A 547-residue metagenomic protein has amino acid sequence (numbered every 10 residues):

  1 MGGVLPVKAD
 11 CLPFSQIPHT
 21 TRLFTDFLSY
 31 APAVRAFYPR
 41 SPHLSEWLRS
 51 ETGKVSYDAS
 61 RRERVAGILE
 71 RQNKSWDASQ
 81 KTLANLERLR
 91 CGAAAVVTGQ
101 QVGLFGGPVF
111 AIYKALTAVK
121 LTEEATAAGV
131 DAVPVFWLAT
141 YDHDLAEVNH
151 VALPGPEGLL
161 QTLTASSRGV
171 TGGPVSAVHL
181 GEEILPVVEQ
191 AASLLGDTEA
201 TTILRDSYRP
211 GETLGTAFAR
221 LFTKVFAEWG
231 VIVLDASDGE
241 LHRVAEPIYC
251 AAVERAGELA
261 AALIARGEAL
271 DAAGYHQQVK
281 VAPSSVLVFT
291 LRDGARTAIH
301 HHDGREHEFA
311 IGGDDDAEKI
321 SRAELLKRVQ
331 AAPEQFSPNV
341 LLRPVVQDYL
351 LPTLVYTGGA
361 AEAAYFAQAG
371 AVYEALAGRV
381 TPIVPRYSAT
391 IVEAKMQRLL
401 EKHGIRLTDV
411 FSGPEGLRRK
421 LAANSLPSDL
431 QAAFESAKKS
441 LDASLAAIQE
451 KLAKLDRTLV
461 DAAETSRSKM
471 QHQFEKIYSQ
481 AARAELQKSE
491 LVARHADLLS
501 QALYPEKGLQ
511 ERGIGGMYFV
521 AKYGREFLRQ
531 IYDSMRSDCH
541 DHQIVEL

Functional and structural regions predicted by a protein language model:
G2-G3, V225-I320, G416, K420-L547: Long, compositionally biased intrinsically disordered regions
Q16-K81, Q471-F474, Y478, A496: Low-complexity, highly charged intrinsically disordered N-terminal segments that act as targeting/localization
C91-T126, G358: N-terminal catalytic cores of NTP/NDP-binding nucleotidyl/phosphoryl-transfer enzymes
P108-F110, D144-V151, V244-Y249, Q368: Short acidic, glycine/serine/threonine-rich loops at helix termini
P108-V109, T122-D144, T381-P382: Glycine-rich phosphate/pyrophosphate-binding loops and their adjacent beta-strand/loop elements at enzyme active sites
E147-L153, L160-T162, I391-A423: A structural-propensity feature for long, helix-poor, extended segments
A152-L180: A glycine-rich helix N-cap at a beta->alpha junction
V279-L354, A360-A371, V380, Y387 (+2 more regions): A translation/RNA-centric and nucleic-acid-associated enzymatic feature enriched in Class II aminoacyl-tRNA synthetases
